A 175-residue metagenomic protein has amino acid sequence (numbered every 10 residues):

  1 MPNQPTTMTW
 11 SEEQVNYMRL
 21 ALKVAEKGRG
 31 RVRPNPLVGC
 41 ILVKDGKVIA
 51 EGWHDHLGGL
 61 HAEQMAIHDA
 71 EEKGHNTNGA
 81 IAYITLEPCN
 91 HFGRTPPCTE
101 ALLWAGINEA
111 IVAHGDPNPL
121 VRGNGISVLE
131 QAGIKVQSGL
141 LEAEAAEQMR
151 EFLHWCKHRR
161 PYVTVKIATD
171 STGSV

Functional and structural regions predicted by a protein language model:
M1-R31, V48, G93-V175: Zinc-dependent deaminase
N35-V38, A80: Acidic, glycine-enriched active-site microenvironments
C40-I41, I167: A residue-level detector for well-ordered beta-strand positions
W53, L60-Q64, A82-L102, L120: Local cysteine-cluster metal-coordination motifs and their immediate loop/turn environment, predominantly Fe-S cluster
E72-H75: Glycine-rich helix-loop-beta junction characteristic of Rossmann-like nucleotide cofactor-binding loops
A80-A82, E109: Structural motif
